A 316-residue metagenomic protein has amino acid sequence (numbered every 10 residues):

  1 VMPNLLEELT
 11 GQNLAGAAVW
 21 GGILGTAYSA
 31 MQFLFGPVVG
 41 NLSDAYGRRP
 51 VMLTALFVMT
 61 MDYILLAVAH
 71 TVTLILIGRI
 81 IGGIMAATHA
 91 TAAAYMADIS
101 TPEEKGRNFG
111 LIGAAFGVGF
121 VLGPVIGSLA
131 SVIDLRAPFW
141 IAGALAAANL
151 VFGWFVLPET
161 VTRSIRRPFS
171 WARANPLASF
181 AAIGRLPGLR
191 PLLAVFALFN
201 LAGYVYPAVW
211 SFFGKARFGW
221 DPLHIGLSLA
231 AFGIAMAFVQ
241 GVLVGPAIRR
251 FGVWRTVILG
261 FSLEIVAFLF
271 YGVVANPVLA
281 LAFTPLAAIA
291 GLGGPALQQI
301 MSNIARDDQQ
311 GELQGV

Functional and structural regions predicted by a protein language model:
M2-A18, A208-I225: Short amphipathic helix-loop junctions that connect adjacent transmembrane helices in Major Facilitator Superfamily/SLC
F33-V72: Conserved MFS/SLC helix-loop-helix module at the cytosolic interface between two early adjacent transmembrane helices
F35-Y46, V239-V253: Helix-to-loop junctions at the C-terminal end of transmembrane segments in multipass secondary transporters
A45-L56, I248-F261: Cytoplasmic membrane-interface "Motif A"-like loop-to-helix N-cap segments of 12-TM Major Facilitator Superfamily
G78-G117: Cytoplasmic helix-loop-helix junction between adjacent transmembrane helices in 12-TM secondary transporters
I112-F155: Helix-loop-helix hairpin linking two adjacent transmembrane segments in secondary transporters
P158-A194: Juxtamembrane intracellular "pre-TM" segments in multi-pass secondary transporters
W254-L297: C-terminal transmembrane helical hairpin of 12-TM major facilitator-type secondary transporters
